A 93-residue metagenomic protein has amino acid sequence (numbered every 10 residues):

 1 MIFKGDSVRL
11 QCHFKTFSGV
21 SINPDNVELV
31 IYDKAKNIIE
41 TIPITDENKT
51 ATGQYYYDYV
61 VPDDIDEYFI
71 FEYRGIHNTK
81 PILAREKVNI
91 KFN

Functional and structural regions predicted by a protein language model:
M1-N93: Contiguous segments within soluble domain cores/interaction surfaces
